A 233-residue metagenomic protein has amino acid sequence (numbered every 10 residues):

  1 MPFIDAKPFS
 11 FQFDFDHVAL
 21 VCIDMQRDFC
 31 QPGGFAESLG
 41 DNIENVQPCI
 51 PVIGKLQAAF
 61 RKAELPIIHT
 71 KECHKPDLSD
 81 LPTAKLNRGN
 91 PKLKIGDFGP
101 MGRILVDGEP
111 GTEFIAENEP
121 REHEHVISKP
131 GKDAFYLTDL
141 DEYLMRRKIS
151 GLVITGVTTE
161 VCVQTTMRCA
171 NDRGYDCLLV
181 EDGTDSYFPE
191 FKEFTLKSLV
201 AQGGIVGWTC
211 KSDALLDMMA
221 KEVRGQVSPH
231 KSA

Functional and structural regions predicted by a protein language model:
M1-A19, D28-F29, V46, K55-A63 (+1 more regions): Active-site-adjacent betaalpha module
A19-V21, I68: Conserved hydrophobic packing residues within short motifs/helices of P-loop NTPase cores of ABC-family ATPases
I23-M25: N-terminal nucleotide-binding beta1-loop-alpha1 segment
P32: A short, glycine/acidic-enriched catalytic loop
F35-N45: Short glycine-enriched, charge-decorated loop/helix-capping segments at active-site entrances that position
H69-L78, A84-K85: Catalytic-core segment of enzymes that process non-peptidic bonds
